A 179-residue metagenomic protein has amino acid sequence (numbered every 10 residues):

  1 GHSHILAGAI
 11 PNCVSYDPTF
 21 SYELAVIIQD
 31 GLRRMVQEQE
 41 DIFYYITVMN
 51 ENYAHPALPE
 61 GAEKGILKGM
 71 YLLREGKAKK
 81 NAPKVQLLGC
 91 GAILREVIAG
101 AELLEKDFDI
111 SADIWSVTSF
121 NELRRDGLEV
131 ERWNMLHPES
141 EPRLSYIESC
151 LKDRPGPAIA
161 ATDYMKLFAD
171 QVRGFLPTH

Functional and structural regions predicted by a protein language model:
G1-I5: Surface-exposed loop and adjacent secondary-structure segments within mature catalytic domains
G8, S15, E23-I27, L32-H179: Thiamine diphosphate
F20: Ferredoxin-type iron-sulfur electron-transfer modules in oxidoreductases and energy-metabolism complexes
